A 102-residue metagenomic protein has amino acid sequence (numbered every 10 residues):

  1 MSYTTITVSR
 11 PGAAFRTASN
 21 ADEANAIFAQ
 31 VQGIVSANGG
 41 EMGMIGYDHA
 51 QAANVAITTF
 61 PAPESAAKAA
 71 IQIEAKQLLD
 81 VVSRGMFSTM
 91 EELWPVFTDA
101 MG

Functional and structural regions predicted by a protein language model:
M1-A37, E41-A52, S65-I71, T89-G102: Short S/T/G/P-rich N-terminal loop/turn motif that feeds into the first structured element of a domain
T59-E91: An amphipathic, aromatic/His-enriched active-site/gating alpha helix that lines ligand/cofactor pockets
